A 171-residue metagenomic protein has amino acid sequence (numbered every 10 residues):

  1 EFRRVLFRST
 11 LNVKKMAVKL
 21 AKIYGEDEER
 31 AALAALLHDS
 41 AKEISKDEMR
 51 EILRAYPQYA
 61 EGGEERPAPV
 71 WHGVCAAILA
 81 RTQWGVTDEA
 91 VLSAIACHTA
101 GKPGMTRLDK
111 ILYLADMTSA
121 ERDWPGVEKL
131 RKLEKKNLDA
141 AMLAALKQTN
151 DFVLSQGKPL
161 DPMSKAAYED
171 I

Functional and structural regions predicted by a protein language model:
E1-L6: Short, small-residue-biased leader/transition segments that mark boundaries at the very start of proteins
R8-S9, A68: Residues that cap or flank secondary-structure elements
V18-A144: Divalent metal-dependent catalytic cores for phosphoryl transfer on phosphate-bearing substrates
A145-T149: C-terminal beta-signal and terminal closure region of outer-membrane beta-barrel proteins
D151-I171: Charged phosphate-binding loop/patch that engages nucleotide di/tri-phosphates or the phosphate backbone of nucleic
